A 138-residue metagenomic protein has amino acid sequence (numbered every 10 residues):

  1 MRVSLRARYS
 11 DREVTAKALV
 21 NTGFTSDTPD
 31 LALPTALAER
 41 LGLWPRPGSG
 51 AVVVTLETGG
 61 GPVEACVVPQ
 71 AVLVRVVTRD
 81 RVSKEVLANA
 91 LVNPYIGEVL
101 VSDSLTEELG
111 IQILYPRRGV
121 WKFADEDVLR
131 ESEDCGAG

Functional and structural regions predicted by a protein language model:
M1-G138: Pepsin/retropepsin-fold aspartyl endopeptidases
